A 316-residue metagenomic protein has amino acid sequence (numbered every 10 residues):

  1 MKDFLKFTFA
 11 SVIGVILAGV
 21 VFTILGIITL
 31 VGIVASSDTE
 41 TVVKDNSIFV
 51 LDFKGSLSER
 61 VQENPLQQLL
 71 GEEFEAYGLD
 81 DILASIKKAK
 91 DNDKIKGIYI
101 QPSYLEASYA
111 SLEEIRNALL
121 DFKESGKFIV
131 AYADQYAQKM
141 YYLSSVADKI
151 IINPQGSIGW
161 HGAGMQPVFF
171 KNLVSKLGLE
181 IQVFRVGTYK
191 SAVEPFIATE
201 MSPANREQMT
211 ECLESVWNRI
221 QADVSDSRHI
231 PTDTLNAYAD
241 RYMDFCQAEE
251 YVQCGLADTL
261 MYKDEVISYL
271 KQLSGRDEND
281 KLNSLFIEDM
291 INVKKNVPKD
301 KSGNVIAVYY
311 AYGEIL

Functional and structural regions predicted by a protein language model:
K2-T232, N236, D240, F245 (+1 more regions): Small-residue-centered hinge/linker elements
I151-I152, A257-K263: Short acidic-hydrophobic, aromatic-tinged amphipathic segments that line or gate anion-handling sites
R241, A248-Y251, L260, V266: PDZ peptide-recognition modules
D258-T259, I267-L273: Terminal amphipathic helices with adjacent charged low-complexity linkers/tails
